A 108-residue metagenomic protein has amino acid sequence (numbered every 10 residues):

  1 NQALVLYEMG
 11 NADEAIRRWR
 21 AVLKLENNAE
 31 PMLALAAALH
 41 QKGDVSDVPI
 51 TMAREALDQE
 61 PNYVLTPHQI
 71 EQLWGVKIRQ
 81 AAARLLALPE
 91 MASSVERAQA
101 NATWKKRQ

Functional and structural regions predicted by a protein language model:
N1, A34-L35, Q72: Canonical tetratricopeptide repeat
A3, G10, E26: A short glycine-/small-residue-rich loop at the edge of a beta-strand within enzyme catalytic domains
L4-Y7, H40-Q41: Position-specific recognition of the canonical hydrophobic site in helix A of tetratricopeptide repeat
E8-I16, R20: Flexible, surface-exposed loop/gating regions in the mature catalytic domains of secreted/periplasmic hydrolases
G10-N11, G43-D44, K77: Alpha-helix capping and inter-helical loop/turn segments
R17-L65, A87-M91: TPR/TPR-like (Sel1-like) alpha-helical repeat modules
E55-Q108: Terminal, low-structured helical/coil segments at or just beyond the last alpha-helical repeat
